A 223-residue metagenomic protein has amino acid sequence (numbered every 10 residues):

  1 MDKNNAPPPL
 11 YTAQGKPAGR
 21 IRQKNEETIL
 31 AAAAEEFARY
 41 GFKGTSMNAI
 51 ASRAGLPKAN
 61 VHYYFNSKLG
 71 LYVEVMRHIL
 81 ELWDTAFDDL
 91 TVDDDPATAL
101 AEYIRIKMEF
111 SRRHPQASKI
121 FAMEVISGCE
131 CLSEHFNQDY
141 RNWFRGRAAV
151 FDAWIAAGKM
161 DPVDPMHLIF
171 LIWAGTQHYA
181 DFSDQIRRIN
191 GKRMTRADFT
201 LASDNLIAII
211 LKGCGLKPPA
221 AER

Functional and structural regions predicted by a protein language model:
M1-A13, E109, R113, R141 (+2 more regions): C-terminal peripheral helix-coil segments that are non-catalytic and often amphipathic
D2, T28, E36-G70, E74: Helix-turn-helix
N25, I29-F37, K107, I210: Short hydrophobic clusters on alpha-helical segments that form packing/core surfaces in small helical domains
N25, K68, V75, I79 (+6 more regions): Hydrophobic/aromatic residues within well-ordered alpha-helical segments
V73-E102, F144, V150: Amphipathic alpha-helical linker/stalk segments
D88-A117, A157, P165-I172, T200-S203 (+1 more regions): Hydrophobic alpha-helical connector segments
R112-E134, F182-I189: Amphipathic alpha-helical segments used for helix-helix packing
A122-D152: A contiguous binding-surface segment within folded domains or other stable secondary-structure elements
